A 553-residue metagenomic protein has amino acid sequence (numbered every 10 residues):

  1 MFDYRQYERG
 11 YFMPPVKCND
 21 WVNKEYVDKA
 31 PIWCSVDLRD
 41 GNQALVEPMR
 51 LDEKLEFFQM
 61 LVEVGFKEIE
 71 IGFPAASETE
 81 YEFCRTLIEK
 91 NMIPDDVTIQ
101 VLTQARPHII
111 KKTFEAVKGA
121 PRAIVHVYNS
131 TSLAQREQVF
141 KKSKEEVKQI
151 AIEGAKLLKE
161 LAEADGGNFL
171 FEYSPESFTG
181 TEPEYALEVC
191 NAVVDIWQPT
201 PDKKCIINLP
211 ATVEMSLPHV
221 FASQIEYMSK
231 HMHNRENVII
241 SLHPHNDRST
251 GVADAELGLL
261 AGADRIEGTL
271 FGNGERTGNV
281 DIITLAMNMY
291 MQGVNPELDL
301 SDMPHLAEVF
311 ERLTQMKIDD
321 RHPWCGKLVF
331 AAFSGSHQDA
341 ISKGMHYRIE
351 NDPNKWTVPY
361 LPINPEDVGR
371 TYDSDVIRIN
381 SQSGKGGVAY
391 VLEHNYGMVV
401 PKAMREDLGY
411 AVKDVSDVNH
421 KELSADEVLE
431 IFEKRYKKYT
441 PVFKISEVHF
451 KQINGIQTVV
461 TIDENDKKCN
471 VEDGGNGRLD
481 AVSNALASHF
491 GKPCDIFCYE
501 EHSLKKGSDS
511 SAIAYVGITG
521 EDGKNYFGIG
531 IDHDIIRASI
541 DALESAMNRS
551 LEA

Functional and structural regions predicted by a protein language model:
M1-D37, G293-E472, S508-I513: A mid-to-C-terminal "edge-of-domain" accessory segment
M1-P107, V376-I379, S383, A389: N-terminal capping/small domains of soluble enzymes
F2-Y7, W33, E47-E68, C84-K90 (+3 more regions): Alpha/beta enzyme core
D40, A44-L45, P74-E78, S132-A134 (+5 more regions): Short, small-residue-enriched loops and turns at beta-alpha junctions that line or gate enzyme active sites
L209-A211, I239, E267-E275, M287-L298 (+4 more regions): Short beta-alpha connecting loops at secondary-structure transitions that line or flank enzyme active sites
V213-N351: Catalytic alpha/beta core domains of metabolic enzymes, predominantly
F450-I456, K467, E472-K524, H533-D534: A conserved regulatory-domain signal marking ACT and ACT-like small-molecule sensing domains and adjacent regulatory
K524-F527, I531-A553: Mixed-charge, glycine-accented linear interaction segment located at domain edges/termini
